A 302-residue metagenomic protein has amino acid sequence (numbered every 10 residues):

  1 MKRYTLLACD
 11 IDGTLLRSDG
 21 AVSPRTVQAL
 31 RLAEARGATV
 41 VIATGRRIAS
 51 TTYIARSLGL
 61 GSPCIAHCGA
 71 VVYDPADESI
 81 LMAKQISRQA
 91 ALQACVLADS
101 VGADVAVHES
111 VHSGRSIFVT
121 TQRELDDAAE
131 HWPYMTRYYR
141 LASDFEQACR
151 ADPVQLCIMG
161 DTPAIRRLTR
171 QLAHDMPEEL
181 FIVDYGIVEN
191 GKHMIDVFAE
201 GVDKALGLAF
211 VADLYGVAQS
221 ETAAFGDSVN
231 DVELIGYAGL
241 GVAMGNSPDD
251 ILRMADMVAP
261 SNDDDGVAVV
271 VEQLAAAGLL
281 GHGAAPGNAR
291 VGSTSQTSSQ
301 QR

Functional and structural regions predicted by a protein language model:
M1-L6, R17, V22-S23, I195-R302: Mg2+-dependent phosphoryl-transfer enzymes with acidic/Ser/Thr/Gly-rich catalytic loops
G13, A33, T44, C68 (+4 more regions): Residue-level signal for inorganic ion chemistry
L15, D74, I80-L81, N190-M194 (+1 more regions): A short acidic, helix-capping loop that chelates divalent metal ions and anchors anionic groups
A21-A129: Active-site phosphate-binding/coordination module
T26, T51-A55, L168, L172 (+3 more regions): Hydrophobic packing residues within well-ordered alpha-helices of enzyme cores
G37-V41, G61-S62, V154-Q155, S220-E221 (+2 more regions): Short active-site oxyanion
L58-L60, H67-C68, A76, M176-E178 (+2 more regions): Short, structured coil segments at secondary-structure junctions
L97, H108-F225, V229, S295: Conserved acidic, metal-coordinating active-site core of Asp-based, Mg2+-dependent phosphoryl-transfer enzymes
